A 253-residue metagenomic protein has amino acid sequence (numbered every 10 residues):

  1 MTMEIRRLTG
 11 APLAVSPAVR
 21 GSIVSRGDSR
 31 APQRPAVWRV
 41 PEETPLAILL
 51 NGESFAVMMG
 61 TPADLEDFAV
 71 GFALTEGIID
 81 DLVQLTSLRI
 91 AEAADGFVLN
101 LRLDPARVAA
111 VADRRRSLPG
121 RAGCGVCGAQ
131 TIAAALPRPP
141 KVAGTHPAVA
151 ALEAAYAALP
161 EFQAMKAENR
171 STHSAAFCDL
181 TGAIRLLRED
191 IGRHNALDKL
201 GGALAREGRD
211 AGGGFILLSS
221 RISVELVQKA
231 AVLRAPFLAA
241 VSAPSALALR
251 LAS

Functional and structural regions predicted by a protein language model:
T2-A175, D179-L180, I184-L187: Intrinsically disordered, low-complexity regions enriched in acidic/Ser/Thr/Pro/Gln residues
R114-R115, R121, R188, R193 (+2 more regions): Basic side chains
S171-A211: N-terminal-biased segments
H194-S253: Feature captures the catalytic cores and cofactor-binding loops of soluble hydro-lyases/lyases that act on carboxylate
